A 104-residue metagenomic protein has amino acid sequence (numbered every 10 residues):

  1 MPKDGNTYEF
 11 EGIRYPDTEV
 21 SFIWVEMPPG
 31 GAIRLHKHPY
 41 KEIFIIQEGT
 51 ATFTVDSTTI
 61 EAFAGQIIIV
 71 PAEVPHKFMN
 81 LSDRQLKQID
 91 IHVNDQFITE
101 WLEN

Functional and structural regions predicted by a protein language model:
M1-N6, G12-I13, D17-S21, V25 (+1 more regions): Double-stranded beta-helix
T7-Y8, I23-H38: Conserved short histidine dyad/triad with adjacent acidic residue
T18, T54-T58: Short strand-coil-strand connectors
P29-G31, P39-Y40, T58, V74-P75 (+2 more regions): A generic "binding-loop/recognition-motif" signal
L35, F53-T54, V70, H76-S82: Short beta-strand His + acidic residue motifs that chelate non-heme Fe in jelly-roll/DSBH and cupin folds
K41, I46-A51: Glycine- and acidic-residue-biased ligand/ion/polar-headgroup-sensing regions
S57-E73: Short acidic-glycine-tyrosine-enriched beta hairpin
